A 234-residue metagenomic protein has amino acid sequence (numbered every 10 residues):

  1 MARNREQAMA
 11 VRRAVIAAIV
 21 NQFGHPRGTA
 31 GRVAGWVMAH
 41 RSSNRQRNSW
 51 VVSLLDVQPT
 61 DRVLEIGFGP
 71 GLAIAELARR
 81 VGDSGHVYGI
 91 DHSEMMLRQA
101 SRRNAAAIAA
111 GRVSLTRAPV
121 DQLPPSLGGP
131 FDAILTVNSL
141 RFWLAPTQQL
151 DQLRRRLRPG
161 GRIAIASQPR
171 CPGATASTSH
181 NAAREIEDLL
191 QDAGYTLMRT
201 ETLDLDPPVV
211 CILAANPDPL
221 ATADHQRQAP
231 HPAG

Functional and structural regions predicted by a protein language model:
S42-D61: Conserved alpha-helix/loop element of class I SAM-dependent methyltransferases that forms part of the SAM/SAH-binding
L64-Q122: Class I SAM-dependent methyltransferase SAM/SAH-binding core
D121-I134: A short acidic, Gly/Pro-enriched loop at the edge of an enzyme's catalytic core that lines a small-molecule cofactor
A133-P146: A short SAM/SAH-binding and catalytic strip from SAM-dependent methyltransferases
T147-P159: A short glycine-rich, Lys/Arg-flanked "PGG" loop and its adjoining helix->strand segment in the class I
G160-Q168: Conserved beta-strand signature within the Rossmann-like core of class I S-adenosyl-L-methionine
T178-A193: Short alpha-helix
D204-G234: Core SAM-dependent methyltransferase catalytic element
